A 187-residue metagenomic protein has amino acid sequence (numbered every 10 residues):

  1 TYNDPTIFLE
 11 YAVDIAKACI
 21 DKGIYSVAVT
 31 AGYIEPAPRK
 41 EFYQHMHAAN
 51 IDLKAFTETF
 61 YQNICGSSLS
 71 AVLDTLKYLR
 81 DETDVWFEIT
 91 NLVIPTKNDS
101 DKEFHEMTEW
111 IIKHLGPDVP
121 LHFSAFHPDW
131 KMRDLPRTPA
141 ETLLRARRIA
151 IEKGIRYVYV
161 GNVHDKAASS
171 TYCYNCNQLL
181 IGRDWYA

Functional and structural regions predicted by a protein language model:
Y2-T138: Conserved AdoMet/S-adenosylmethionine-binding subsite of the radical SAM
T96-A187: Auxiliary Fe-S-binding modules of radical SAM enzymes
